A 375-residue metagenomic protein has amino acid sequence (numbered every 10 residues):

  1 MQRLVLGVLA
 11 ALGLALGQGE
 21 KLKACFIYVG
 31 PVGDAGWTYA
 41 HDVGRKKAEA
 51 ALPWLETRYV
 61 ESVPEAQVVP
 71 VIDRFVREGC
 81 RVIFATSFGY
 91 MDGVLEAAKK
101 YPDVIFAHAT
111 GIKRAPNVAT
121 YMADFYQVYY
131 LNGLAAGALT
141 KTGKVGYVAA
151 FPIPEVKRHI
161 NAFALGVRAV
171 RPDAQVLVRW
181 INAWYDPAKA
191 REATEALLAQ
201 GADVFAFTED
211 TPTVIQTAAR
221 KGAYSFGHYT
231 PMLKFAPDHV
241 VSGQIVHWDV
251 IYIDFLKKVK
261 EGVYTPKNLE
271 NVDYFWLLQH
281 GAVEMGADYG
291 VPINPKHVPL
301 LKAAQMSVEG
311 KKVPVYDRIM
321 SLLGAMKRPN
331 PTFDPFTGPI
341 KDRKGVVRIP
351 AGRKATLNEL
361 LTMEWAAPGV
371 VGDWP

Functional and structural regions predicted by a protein language model:
K23-G44, A48-A51, R58-A66, F88 (+1 more regions): Extracytoplasmic "Venus flytrap"
R45, L131-V178, N268-S307: An alpha-beta-alpha
E56-V76, N182-A196: Structural motif
C80-F88, A107-A109, Q200-T211, F226-H228: Periplasmic-binding protein-like
K99-A123, T230-P237: Flexible loop/hinge segments that line or gate small-molecule binding clefts
Y121-G143, Q244-T265: Hydrophobic alpha-helical segments within soluble ligand-binding/sensing domains
E155-D203, F207-T208: Extracellular/periplasmic Venus flytrap/periplasmic-binding protein
E261-K267, V272-P375: Segments of small-molecule ligand-sensing domains
